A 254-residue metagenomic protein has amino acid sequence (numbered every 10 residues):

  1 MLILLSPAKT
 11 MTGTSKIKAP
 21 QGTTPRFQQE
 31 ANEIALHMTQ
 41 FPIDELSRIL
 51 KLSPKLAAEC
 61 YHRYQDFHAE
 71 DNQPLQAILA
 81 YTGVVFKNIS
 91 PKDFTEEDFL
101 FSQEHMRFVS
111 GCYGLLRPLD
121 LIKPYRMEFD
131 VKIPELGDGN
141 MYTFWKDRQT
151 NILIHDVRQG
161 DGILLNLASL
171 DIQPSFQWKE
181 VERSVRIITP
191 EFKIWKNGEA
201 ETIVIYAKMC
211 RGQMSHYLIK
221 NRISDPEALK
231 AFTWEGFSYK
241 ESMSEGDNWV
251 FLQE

Functional and structural regions predicted by a protein language model:
M1-L2, E180: C-terminal accessory regions
L2-D93: Active-site helix-to-loop segments that bind/position phosphate- or nucleotide-bearing substrates and donors across
P91-E245, V250-E254: Internal, well-folded beta-alpha domain core
